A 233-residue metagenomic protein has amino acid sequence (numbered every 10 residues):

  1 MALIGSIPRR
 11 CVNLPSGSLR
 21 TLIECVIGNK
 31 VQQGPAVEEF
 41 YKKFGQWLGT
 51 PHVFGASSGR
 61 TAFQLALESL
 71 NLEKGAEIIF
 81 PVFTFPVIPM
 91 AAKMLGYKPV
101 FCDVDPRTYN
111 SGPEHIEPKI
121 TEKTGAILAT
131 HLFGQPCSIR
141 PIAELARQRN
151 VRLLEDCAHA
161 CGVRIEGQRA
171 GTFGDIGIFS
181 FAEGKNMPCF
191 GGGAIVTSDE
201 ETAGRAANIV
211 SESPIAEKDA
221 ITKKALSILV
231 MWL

Functional and structural regions predicted by a protein language model:
M1-S69, E73, L95, I120 (+1 more regions): Conserved PLP-binding active-site segment in aminotransferase class I/II-type PLP enzymes
Q33, V37, G59-F63, T84-F85 (+3 more regions): Conserved donor sugar-nucleotide recognition element shared by glycan-biosynthetic enzymes
E68-A160, R164: PLP-dependent aminotransferase-like
K119-T121, R169-F173: Active-site nucleotide-sugar/metal-binding loop of Leloir-type enzymes
A160-E166, F173-L233: Active-site region of PLP-dependent enzymes
